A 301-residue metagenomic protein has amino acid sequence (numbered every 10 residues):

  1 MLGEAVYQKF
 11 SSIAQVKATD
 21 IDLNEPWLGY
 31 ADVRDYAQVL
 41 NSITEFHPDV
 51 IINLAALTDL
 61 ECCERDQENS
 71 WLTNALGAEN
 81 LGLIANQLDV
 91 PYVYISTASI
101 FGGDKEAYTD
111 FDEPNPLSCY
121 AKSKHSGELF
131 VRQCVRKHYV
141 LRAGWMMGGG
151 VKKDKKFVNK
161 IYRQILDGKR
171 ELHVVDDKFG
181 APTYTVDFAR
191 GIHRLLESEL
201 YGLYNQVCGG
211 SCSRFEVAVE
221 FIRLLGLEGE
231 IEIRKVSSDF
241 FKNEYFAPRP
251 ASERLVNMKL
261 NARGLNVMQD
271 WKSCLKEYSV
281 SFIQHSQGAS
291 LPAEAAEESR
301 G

Functional and structural regions predicted by a protein language model:
G3-E4: N-terminal Rossmann-fold NAD(P) dinucleotide-binding loop
I21-A37: Rossmann-fold cofactor-recognition segment
V33-T73, N86: NAD(P)H-binding glycine-rich loop region in Rossmannoid oxidoreductase-like domains and their noncatalytic homologs
L72, L76-N80, I100-L141, W145-M147 (+1 more regions): Catalytic helix-loop patch of NAD(P)-dependent Rossmann-fold dehydrogenases
L129-G180, V186-D187, H193: NAD(P)-dependent short-chain dehydrogenase/reductase
G150-K152, K178-D187, Q206-L224, E277: Substrate-binding strand-loop-helix patch in Rossmann-like NAD(P)-dependent oxidoreductase/epimerase domains
G191, S198-Y245, S286-E294: Mid/C-terminal beta-alpha module of Rossmann-like enzyme folds, strongest in SDR-family dehydrogenases/epimerases
N261, D270-G301: Amphipathic terminal alpha-helices
